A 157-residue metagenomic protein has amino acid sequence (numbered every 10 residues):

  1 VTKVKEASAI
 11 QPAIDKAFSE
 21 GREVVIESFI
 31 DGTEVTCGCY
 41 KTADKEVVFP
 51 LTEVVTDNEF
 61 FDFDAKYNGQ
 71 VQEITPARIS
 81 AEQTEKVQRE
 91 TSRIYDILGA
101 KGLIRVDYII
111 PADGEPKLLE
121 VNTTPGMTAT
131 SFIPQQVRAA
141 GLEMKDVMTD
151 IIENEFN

Functional and structural regions predicted by a protein language model:
V1-V4: Flexible, glycine/proline-enriched loop segments at strand-loop-helix junctions that form or flank small-ligand binding
A7-R89, E115-K117: Phosphate-binding site of ATP-dependent enzymes
S80-N157: ATP-dependent carboxylate activation and anion-phosphoryl transfer catalytic cores that bind Mg-ATP to form
